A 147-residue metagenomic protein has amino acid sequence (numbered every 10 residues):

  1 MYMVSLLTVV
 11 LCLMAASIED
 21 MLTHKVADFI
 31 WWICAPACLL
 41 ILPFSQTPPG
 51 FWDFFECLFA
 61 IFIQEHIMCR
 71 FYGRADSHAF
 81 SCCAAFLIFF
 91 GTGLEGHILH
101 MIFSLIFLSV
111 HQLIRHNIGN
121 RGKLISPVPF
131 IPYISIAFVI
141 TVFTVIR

Functional and structural regions predicted by a protein language model:
M1-R147: A membrane-topology feature that recognizes alpha-helical transmembrane segments and their immediate juxtamembrane
